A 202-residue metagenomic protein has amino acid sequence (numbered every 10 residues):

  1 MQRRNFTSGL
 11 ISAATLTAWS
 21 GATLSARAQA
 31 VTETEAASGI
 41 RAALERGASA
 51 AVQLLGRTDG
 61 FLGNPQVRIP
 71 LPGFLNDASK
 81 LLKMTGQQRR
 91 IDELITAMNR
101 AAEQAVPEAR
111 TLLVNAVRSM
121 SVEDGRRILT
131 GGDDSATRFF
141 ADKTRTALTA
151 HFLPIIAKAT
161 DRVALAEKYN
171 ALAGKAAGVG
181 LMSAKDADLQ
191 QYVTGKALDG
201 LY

Functional and structural regions predicted by a protein language model:
M1-A14: N-terminal secretory signal peptides and thylakoid transit peptides that target proteins across membranes
A22-A28: Sec/Tat signal peptide C-region and signal peptidase I cleavage site
A28-A97: N-terminal Sec/ER secretory leader and immediately downstream segment of secreted/extracellular precursors
A37, R41-A50, S135-R138, R145 (+3 more regions): Short N-proximal segments of mature Sec-exported proteins
R90-A159: Mid-length scaffold segments of soluble, non-membrane domains
V163-Y202: A structured, mid-to-C-terminal "fold-capping" secondary-structure block
